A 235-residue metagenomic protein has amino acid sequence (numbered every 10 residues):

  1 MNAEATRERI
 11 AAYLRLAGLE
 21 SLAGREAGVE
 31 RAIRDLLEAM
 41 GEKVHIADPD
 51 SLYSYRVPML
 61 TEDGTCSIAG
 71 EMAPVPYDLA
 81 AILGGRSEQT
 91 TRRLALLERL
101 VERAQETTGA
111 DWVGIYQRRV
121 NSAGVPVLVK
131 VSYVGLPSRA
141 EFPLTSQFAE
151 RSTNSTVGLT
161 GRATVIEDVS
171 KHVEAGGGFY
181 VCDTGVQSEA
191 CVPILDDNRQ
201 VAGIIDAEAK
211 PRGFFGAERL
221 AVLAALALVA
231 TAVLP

Functional and structural regions predicted by a protein language model:
M1-S138: Intrinsically disordered, low-complexity terminal regulatory regions
N2, R7-A23, E208-P235: Juxtadomain coupling helices with adjacent low-complexity linkers
W112, C191, I204: Short hydrophobic/aromatic beta-strand element in the GNAT-like acyltransferase core that lines or flanks the acyl-donor
Q117-G177: Regulatory sensory and allosteric helical modules in signal-transduction proteins and certain transcription factors
T156-T160, D197, T231: Feature detects long, helix-prone N-terminal segments enriched in hydrophobes
Y180-V186: Short loop/turn motifs at secondary-structure junctions and domain boundaries
S188-D196: A short, aliphatic-rich beta-strand micro-motif
L195-A209: Sensory-domain boundary capping and coupling elements
